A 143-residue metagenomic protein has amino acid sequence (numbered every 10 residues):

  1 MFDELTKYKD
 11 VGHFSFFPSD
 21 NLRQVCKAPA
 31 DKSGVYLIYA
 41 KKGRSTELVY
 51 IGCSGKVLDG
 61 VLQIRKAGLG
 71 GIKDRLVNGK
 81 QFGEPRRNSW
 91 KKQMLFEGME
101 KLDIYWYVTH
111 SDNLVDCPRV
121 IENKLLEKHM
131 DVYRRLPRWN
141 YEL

Functional and structural regions predicted by a protein language model:
M1-V49, C53-L143: Boundary/linker segments flanking structured domains
